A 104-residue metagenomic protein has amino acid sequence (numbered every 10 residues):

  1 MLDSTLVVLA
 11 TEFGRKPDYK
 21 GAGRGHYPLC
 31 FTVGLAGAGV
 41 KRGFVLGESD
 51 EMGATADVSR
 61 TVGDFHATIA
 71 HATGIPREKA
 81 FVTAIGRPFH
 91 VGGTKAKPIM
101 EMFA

Functional and structural regions predicted by a protein language model:
M1-A104: Ligand-binding pockets and gating/stacking loops
